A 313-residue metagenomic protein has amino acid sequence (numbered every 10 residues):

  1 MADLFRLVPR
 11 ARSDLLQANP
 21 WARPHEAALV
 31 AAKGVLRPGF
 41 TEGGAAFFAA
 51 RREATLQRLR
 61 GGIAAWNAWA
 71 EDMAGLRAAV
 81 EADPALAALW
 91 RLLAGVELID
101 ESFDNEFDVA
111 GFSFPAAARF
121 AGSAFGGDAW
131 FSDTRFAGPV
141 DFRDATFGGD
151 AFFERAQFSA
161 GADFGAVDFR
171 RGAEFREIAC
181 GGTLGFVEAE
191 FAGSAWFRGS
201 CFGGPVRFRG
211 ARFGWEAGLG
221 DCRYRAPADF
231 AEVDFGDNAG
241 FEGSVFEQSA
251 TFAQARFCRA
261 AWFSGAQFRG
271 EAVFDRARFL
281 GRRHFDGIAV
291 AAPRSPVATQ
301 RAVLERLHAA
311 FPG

Functional and structural regions predicted by a protein language model:
A2-G313: N-terminal leader/targeting and pre-domain segments
